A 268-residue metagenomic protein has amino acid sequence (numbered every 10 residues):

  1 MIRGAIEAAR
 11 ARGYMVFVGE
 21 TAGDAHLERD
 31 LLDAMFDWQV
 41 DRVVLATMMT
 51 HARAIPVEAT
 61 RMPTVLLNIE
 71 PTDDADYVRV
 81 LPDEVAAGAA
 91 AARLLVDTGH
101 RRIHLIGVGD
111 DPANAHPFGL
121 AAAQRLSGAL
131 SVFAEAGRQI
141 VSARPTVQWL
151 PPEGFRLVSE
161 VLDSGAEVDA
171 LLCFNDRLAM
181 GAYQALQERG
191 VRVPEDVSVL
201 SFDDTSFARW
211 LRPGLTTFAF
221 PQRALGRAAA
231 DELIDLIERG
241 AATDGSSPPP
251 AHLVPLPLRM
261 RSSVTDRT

Functional and structural regions predicted by a protein language model:
M1-R42, A123, S127-L130: Amphipathic helical "hinge" segments at domain boundaries
M15, D41-R42, M62-L66, V78 (+3 more regions): Proline-centered loop/turn at the N-terminus of a beta-strand
G19-L27, V80-A90, I106-A134, R138-L157 (+4 more regions): Hinge/beta->alpha junction and helix N-cap segments in small-molecule ligand-binding domains
E28-Q39, E153-A166: Short, well-structured alpha-helical segments in soluble
M35-T47, H104-G107, R144, G165-N175 (+1 more regions): Periplasmic-binding protein-like
A46-A90, V108-P112, R177, D203-L215: Flexible loop/hinge segments that line or gate small-molecule binding clefts
R101-R102, I140-S142, V193-S198: Short acidic capping loops at alpha-helix termini that bridge into adjacent secondary structure
S159, D163-T268: Flexible loop/turn connectors
